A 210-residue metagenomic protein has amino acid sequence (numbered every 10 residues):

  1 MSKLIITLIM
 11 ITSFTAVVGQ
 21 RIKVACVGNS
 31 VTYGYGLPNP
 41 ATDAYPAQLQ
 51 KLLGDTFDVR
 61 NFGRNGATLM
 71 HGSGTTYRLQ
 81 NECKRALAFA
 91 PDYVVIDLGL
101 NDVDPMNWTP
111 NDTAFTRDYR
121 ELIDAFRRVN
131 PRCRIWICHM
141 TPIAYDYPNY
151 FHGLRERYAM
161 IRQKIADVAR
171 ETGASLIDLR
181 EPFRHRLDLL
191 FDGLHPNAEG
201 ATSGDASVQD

Functional and structural regions predicted by a protein language model:
M1-R21: Bacterial Sec-dependent N-terminal signal peptides
R21-C26, V31-R120: Conserved SGNH/GDSL esterase-like catalytic core that processes O-acyl groups on lipids and polysaccharides
L37, M140-D210: Catalytic His-Asp segment of secreted/periplasmic serine-dependent ester chemistry enzymes
L53, V129-P131, T172: Helix C-cap/helix->beta junction micro-motif
D58-R60, R134, G173-S175: Conserved beta-strand segments of alpha/beta enzyme cores
D97-V103, D124-A159: Active-site segments of SGNH/GDSL-like serine hydrolases that catalyze O-acetyl group transfer/hydrolysis on lipids
A114-R117, E121-R128, M160-D167: Alpha-helical scaffolding segments of alpha/beta enzyme cores, especially the outer helices of TIM-barrel or partial
